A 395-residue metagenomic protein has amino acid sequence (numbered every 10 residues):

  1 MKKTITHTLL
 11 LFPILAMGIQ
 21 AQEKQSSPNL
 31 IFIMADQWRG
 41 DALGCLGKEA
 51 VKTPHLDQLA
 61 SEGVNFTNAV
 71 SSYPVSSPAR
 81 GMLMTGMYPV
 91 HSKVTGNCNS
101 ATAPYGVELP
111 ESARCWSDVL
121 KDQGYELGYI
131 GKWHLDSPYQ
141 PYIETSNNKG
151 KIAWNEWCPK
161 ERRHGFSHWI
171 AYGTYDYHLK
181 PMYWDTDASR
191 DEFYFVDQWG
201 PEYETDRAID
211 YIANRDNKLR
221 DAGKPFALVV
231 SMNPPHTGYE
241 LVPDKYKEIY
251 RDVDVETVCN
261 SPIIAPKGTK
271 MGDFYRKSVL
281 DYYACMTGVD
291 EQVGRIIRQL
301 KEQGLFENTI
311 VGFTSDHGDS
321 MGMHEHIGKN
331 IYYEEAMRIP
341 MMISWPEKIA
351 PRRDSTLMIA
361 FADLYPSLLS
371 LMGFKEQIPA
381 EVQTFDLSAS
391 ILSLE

Functional and structural regions predicted by a protein language model:
K2, I19-E395: Formylglycine-dependent sulfatase
H7-A16: Bacterial N-terminal signal peptides
